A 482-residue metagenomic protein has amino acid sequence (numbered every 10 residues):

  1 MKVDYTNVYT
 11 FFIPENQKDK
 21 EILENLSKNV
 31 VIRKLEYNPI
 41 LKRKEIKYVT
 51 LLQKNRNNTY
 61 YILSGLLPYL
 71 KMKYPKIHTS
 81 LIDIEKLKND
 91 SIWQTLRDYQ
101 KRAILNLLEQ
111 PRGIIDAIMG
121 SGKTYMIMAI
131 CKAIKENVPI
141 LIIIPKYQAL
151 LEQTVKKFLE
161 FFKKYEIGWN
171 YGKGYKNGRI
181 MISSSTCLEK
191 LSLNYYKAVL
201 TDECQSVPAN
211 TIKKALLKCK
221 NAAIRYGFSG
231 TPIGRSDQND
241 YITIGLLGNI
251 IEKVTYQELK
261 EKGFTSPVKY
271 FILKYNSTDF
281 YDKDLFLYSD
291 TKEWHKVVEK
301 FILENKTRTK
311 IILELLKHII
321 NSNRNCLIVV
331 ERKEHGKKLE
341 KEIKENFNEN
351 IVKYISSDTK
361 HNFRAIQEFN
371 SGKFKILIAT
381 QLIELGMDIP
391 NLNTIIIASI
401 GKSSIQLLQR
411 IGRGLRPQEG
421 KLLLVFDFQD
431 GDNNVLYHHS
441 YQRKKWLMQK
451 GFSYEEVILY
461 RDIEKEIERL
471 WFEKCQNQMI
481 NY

Functional and structural regions predicted by a protein language model:
Q110-K132: Walker A/P-loop
T124-M126, A133-E160, R332-E334: Conserved Walker A/P-loop ATP-binding site and its immediately adjacent core in helicase/helicase-like ATPase domains
Q148-K173, N346: Conserved helix-turn-beta segment of the N-terminal RecA-like "Helicase ATP-binding" lobe in SF1/SF2 helicases
G168-N170, G174-K176, L327, K337-K338 (+1 more regions): Conserved helicase ATPase core of P-loop NTP-dependent helicases/translocases
Y196-K197, I378, L385-I400, L423-D427: A short beta-strand element within the Helicase C-terminal
Q205-Y270, L447: Post-DEXD/H (motif II) to motif III coupling segment of the RecA-like Helicase ATP-binding lobe
D290-E331, K338-E342: Conserved interdomain hinge at the start of the Helicase C-terminal
R413-K444: Conserved segment of the helicase C-terminal RecA-like domain
